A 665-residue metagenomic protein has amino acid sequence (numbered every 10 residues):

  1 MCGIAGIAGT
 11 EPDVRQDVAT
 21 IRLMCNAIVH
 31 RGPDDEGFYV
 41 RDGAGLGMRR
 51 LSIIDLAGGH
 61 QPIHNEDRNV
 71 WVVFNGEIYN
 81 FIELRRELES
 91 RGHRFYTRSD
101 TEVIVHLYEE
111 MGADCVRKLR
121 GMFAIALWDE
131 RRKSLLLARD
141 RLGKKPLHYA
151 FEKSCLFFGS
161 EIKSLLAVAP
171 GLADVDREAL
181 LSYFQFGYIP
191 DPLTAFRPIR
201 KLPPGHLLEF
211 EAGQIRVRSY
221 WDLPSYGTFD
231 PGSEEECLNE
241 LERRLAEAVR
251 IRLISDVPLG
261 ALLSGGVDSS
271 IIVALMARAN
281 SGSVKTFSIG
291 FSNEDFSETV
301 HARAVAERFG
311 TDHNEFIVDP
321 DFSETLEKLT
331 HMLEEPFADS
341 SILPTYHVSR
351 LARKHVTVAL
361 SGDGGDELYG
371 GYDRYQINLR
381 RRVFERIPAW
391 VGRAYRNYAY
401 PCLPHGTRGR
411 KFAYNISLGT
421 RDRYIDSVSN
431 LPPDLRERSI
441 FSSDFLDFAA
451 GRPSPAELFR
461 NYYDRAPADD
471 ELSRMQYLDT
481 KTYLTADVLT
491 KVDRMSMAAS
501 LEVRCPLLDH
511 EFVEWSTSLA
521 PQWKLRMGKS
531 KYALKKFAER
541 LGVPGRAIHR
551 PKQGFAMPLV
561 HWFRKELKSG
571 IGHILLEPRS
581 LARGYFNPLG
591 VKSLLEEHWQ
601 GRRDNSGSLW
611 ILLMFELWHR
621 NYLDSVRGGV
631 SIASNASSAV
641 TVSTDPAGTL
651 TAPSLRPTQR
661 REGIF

Functional and structural regions predicted by a protein language model:
M1, R41, D114, A167 (+7 more regions): Adenosyl-5′-phosphate
M1-L333, T345, S349, E539-R540 (+5 more regions): Cysteine-centered catalytic environments shared across enzyme families
E109-A113, E385, A389, V543: Glycine-centered helix-coil hinge/cap
R141, H347-G406, Y483, V488 (+1 more regions): Active-site adenylate/phosphate-handling loop in enzymes that bind or generate adenylated species
L165, S288-I289, E335, L379-I387: Short beta-alpha connecting loops at secondary-structure transitions that line or flank enzyme active sites
M276-N280, Q376, A520: Active-site catalytic pocket residues across diverse enzymes, especially alpha/beta-hydrolases
N293, I317, P336-D339, R386 (+2 more regions): Alpha-helix capping and helix-loop boundary segments enriched in small/acidic/polar residues
T330-M332, D373-L379, V630: Short secondary-structure boundary/capping segments
